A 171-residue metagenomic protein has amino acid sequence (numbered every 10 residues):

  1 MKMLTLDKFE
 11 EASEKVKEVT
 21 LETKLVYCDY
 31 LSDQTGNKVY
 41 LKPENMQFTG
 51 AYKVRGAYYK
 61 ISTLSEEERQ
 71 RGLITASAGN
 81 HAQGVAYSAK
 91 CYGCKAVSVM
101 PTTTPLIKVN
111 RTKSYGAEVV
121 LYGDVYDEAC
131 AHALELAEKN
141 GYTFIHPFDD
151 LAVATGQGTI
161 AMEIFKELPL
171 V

Functional and structural regions predicted by a protein language model:
M1-V171: PLP-dependent amino-acid enzyme catalytic core
